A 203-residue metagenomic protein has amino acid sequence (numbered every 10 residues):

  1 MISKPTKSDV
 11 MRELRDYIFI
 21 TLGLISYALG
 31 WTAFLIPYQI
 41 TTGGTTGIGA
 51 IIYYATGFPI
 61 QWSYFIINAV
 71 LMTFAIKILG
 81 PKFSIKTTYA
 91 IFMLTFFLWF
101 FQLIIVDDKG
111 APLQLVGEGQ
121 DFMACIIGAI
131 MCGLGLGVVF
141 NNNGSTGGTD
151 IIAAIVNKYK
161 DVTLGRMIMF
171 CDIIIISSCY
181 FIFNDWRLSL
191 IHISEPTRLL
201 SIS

Functional and structural regions predicted by a protein language model:
M1-E13: Short, Lys/Arg-rich, polar N-terminal cytosolic tail immediately upstream of the first transmembrane signal-anchor
G23, V70-K82, N142, A154: C-terminal ends of transmembrane helices
L29, I51, M72-F74, F96 (+3 more regions): Alpha-helical transmembrane segments of multipass membrane proteins
G47-G57, D150-K158: Short amphipathic alpha-helical coupling elements at transmembrane boundaries
A55-F65, D121-I126: Structural signature of hydrophobic alpha-helical transmembrane segments
F83-M93: Cytoplasmic-side transmembrane-helix entry/capping segments in multi-pass membrane proteins
F92-I104, D121-N142, T163-L164: Mid-bilayer segments of alpha-helical transmembrane spans in multi-pass integral membrane proteins that mediate
I191-S203: Single conserved hydrophobic/aromatic residue that forms the stacking wall/gate of nucleotide- or nucleobase-binding
